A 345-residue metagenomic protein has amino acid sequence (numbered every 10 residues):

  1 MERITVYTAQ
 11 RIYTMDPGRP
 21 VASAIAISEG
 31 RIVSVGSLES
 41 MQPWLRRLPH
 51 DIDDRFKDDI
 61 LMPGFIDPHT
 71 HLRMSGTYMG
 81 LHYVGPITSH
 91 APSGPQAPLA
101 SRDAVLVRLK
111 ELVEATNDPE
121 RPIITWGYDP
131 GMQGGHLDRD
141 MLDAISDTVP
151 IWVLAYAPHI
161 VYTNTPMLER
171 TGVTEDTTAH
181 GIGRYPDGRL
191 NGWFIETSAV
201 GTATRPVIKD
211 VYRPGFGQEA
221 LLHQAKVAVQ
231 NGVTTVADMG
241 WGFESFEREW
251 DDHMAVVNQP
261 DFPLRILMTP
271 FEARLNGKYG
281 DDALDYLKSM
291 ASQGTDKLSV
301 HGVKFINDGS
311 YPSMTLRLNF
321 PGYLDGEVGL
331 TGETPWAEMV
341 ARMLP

Functional and structural regions predicted by a protein language model:
E2-A9, Y13, P17-L284, S299-L344: Divalent metal-binding segments
K288: Glycine-/acidic-rich phosphate or pyrophosphate-binding loops and their flanking alpha/beta elements
A291-G294: Accessory "access/gating" subregions that flank catalytic or transport cores
